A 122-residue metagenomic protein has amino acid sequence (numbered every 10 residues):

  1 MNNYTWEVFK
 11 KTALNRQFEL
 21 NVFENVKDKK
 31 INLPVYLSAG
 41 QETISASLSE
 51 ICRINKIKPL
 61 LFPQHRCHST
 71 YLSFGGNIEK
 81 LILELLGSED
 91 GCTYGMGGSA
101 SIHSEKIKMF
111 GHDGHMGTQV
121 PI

Functional and structural regions predicted by a protein language model:
M1-N32: Cofactor-/ligand-binding subdomain signature composed of acidic, glycine-rich, tryptophan-containing flexible loops
L20-E24, K30-I122: Cofactor-binding active-site loop characterized by glycine-rich and histidine/acidic residues
